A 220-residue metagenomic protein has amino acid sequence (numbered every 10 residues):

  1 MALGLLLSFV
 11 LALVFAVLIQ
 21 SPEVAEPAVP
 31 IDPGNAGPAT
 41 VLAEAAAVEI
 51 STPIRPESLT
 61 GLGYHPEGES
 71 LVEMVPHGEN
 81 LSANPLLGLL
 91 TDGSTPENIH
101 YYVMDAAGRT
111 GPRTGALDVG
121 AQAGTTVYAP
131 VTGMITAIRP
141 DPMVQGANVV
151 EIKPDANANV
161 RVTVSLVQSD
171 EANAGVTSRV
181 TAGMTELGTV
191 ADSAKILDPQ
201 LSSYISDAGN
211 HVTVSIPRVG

Functional and structural regions predicted by a protein language model:
A2-I19: Hydrophobic membrane-insertion alpha-helices, especially the h-region of bacterial N-terminal signal peptides
E23-A147, A158, A182-G183, D192-K195: Surface-exposed, glycine-biased beta-strand/turn segments
L117, V150, V162, V212: A broad, low-specificity signal marking well-ordered, structured residues that form hydrophobic/aromatic
E151-K153, D170-G220: Conserved, short, structured surface segments that act as functional micro-motifs
I152-A156, V160: Extended hydrophobic/aromatic segments used for targeting, binding, or gating
V160-E171: Beta-strand/loop nucleic-acid-binding surfaces
